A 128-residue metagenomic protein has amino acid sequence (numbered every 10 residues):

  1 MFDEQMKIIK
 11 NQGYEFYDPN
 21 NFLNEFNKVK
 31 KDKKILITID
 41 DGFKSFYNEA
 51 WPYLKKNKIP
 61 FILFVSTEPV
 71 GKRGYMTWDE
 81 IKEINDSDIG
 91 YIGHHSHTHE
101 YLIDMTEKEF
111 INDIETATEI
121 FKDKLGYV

Functional and structural regions predicted by a protein language model:
M1-I35: N-terminal pre-catalytic segment of deacetylase/amide-hydrolase enzymes
D32-I35, K44, E49, K55-V128: Metal-dependent polysaccharide deacetylase catalytic core of the NodB/CE4 family, i.e., the active-site-bearing domain
D40-G42: Noncatalytic alpha-helical scaffolds and linker/capping helices
